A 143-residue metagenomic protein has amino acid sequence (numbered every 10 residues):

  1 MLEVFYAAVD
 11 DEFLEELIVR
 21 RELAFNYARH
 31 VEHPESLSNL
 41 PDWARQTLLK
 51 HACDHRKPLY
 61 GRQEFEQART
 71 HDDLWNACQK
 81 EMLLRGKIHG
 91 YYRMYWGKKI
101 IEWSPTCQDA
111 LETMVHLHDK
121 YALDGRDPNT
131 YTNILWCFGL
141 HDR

Functional and structural regions predicted by a protein language model:
M1-H89: Gly/Thr-rich phosphate-binding loop signature of adenosyl cofactor/nucleotide-binding cores
D11-F25, L83-T132: Structured ligand/cofactor/substrate-binding pocket environments in proteins
L23, H33, K98, L140-R143: Short loop/turn segments at secondary-structure transitions that flank enzyme active sites
L37-F65, A110-R143: C-terminal, helix-dominated tail/subdomain
